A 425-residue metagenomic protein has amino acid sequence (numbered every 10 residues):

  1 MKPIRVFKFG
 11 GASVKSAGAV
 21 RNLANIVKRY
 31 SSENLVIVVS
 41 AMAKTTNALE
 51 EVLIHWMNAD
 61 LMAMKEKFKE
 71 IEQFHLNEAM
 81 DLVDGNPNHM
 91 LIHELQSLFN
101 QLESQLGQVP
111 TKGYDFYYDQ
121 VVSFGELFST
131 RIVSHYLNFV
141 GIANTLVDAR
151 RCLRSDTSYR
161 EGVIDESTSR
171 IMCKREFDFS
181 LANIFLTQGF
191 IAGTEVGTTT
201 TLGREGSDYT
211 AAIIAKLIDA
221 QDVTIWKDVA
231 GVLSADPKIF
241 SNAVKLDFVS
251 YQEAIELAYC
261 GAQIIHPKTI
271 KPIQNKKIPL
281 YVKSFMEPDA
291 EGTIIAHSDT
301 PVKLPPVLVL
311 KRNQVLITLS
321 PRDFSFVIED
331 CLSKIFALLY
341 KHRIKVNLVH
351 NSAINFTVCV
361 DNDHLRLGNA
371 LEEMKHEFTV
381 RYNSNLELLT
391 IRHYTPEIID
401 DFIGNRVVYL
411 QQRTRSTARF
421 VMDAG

Functional and structural regions predicted by a protein language model:
M1-I265, I270, D423: Nucleotide/pyrophosphate-binding catalytic subdomain
M42, R151, V229-G231, S284-D289 (+2 more regions): Glycine-rich beta-alpha junction loops
I142, I278, I344: Short phosphate-binding/catalytic loops that engage adenosine nucleotides
D178-T194, L257-Y281, T318-L332, N383-F402: Electropositive, surface-exposed helix/loop patches at the edges of structured domains that serve as adaptable
D222-W226, L280-V282, N347: Short hydrophobic alpha-helical runs that function as membrane-insertion/retention elements
F248-A296, V302-L304, R312-Q314: A conserved active-site cap/scaffold subdomain adjacent to cofactor or substrate pockets
E291-G425: A conserved regulatory-domain signal marking ACT and ACT-like small-molecule sensing domains and adjacent regulatory
